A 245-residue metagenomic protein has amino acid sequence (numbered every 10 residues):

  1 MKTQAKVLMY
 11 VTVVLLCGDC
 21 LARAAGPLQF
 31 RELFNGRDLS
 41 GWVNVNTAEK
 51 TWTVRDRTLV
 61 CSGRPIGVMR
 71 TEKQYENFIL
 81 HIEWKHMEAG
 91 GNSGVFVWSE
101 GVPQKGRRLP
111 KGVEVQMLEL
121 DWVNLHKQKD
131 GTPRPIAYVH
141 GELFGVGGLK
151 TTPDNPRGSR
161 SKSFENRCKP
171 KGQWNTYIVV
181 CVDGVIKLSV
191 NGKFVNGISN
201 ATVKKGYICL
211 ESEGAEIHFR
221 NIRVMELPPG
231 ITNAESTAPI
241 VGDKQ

Functional and structural regions predicted by a protein language model:
M1-Y10, C17: Bacterial N-terminal signal peptides that target proteins for export
L16-A22: C-terminal segment of classical bacterial N-terminal signal peptides
A22-Q245: Carbohydrate-interacting regions of secretory-pathway proteins
